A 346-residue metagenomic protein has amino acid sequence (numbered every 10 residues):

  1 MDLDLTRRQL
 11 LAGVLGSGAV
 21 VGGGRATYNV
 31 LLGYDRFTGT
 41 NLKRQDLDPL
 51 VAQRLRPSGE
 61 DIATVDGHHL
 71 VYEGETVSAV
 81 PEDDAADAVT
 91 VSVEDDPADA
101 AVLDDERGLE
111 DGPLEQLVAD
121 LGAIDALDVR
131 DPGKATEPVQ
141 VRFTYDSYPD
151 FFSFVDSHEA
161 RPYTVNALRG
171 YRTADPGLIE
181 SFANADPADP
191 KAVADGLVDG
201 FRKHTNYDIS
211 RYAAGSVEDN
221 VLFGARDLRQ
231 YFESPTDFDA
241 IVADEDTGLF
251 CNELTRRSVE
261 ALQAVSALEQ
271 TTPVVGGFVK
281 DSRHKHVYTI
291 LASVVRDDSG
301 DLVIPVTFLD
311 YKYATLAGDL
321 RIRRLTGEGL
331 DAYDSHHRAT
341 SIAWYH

Functional and structural regions predicted by a protein language model:
M1-S17: N-terminal secretory signal peptides and thylakoid transit peptides that target proteins across membranes
R8, G16, Y28-F151: Intrinsically disordered, low-complexity N-terminal segments that are enriched in acidic
V20-T27: Hydrophobic alpha-helical membrane-insertion segments, chiefly the h-region of N-terminal signal peptides
E110-P113, P190-V193, L197, L254 (+1 more regions): Stable alpha-helical elements in mature extracytoplasmic
E159-D244: Secondary-structure boundary elements
A174-D186, R321-G327, D331-R338: An intrinsically disordered, low-complexity acidic/polar region
S210-V287: Active-site neighborhood of thiol-dependent amide/isopeptide-bond enzymes
R256-Y333, Y345-H346: Hydrophobic/aromatic-rich core segments of domains that either
